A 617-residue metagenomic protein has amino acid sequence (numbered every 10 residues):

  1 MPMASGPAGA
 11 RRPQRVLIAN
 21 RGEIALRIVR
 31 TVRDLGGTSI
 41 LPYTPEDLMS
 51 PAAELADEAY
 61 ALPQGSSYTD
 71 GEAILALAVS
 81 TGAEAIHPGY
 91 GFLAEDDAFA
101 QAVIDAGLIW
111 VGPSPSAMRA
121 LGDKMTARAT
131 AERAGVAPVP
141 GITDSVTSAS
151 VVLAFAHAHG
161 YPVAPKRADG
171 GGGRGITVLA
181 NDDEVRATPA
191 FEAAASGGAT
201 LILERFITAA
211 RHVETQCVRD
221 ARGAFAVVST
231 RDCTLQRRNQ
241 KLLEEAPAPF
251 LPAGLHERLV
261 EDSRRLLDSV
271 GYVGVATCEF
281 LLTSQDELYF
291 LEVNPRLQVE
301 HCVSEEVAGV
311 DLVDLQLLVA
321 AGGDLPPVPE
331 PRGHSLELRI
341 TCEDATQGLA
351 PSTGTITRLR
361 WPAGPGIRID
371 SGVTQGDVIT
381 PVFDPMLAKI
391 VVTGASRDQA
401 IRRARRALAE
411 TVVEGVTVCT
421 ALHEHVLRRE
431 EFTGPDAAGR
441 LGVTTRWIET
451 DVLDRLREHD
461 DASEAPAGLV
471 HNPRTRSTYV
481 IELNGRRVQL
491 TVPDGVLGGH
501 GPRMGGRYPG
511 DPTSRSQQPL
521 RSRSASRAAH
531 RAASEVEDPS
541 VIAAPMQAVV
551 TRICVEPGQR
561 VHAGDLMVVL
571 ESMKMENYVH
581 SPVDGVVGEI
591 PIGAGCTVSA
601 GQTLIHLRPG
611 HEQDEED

Functional and structural regions predicted by a protein language model:
P2-C278, L282-N294, Q298: N-terminal beta-alpha lobe that positions the nucleotide/phosphoryl donor in ATP/NTP-coupled carboxylate activation
P13, G173-R174, P385-K389, P539 (+1 more regions): Short, solvent-exposed beta-strand edge segments and adjacent coil->beta transition regions
A180-N181, V392-G394, P609: Short beta-strand-to-loop capping motifs
A209, S269-V273, V470-P473, A533-S534 (+1 more regions): Short loop/turn motifs at secondary-structure junctions and domain boundaries
L235-L242, V299-V307, G499-H500, K574 (+1 more regions): A short, polar/charged loop-to-alpha-helix boundary motif
S263, C302-R521, A528, A600 (+1 more regions): Catalytic cores of soluble metabolic enzymes centered on carboxylation/carboxyl-transfer
H530-D617: Structured functional modules or segments
